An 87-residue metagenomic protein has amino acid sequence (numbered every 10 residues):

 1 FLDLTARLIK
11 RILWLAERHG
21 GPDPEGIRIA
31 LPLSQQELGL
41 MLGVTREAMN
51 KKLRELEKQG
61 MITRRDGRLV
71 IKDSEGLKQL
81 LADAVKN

Functional and structural regions predicted by a protein language model:
F1-G20: Short alpha-helical segments that sit at the start of domains
L15-N87: Phosphate-/nucleic-acid-contacting segments
